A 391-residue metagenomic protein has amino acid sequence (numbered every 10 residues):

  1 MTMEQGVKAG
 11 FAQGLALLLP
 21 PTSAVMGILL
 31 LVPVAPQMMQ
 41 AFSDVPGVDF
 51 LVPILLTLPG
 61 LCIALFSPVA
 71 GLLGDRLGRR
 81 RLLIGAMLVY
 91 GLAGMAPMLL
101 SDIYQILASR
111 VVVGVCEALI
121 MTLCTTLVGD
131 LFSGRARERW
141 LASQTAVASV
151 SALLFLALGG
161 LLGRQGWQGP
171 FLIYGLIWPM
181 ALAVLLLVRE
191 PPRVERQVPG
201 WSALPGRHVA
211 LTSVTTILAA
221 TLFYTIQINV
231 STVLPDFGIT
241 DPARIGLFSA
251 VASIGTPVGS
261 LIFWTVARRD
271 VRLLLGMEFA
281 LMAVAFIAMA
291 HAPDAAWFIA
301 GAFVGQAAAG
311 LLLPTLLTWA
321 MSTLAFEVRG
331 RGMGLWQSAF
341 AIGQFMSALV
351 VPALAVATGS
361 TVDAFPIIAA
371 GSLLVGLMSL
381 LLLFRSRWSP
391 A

Functional and structural regions predicted by a protein language model:
A12-S43, I226-S231: Extracytoplasmic
V34-A64: Extracellular/periplasmic helix-loop-helix junction of adjacent transmembrane segments in MFS-like secondary
A64-D102: Conserved MFS/SLC helix-loop-helix module at the cytosolic interface between two early adjacent transmembrane helices
F66-G78, V258-V271: Helix-to-loop junctions at the C-terminal end of transmembrane segments in multipass secondary transporters
V89, A93-A96, Y104-V112, A296-V304: Paired small-residue
I103, S109-A148: Cytoplasmic helix-loop-helix junction between adjacent transmembrane helices in 12-TM secondary transporters
G134-R135, S143-V188: Helix-loop-helix hairpin linking two adjacent transmembrane segments in secondary transporters
T323-G359: A late C-terminal transmembrane helix in Major Facilitator Superfamily
